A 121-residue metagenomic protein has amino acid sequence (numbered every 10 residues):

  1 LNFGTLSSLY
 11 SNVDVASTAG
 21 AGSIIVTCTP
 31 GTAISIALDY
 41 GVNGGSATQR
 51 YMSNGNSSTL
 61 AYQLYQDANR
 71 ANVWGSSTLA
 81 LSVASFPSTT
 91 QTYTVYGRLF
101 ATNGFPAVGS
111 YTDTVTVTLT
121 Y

Functional and structural regions predicted by a protein language model:
L1-N54, A80-Y121: N-terminal small/polar-rich segments of proteins
D39-G41, Q63-D67: Predominantly extracellular/luminal cell-surface or secreted proteins
S53, Y62-L64, W74: Glycine-rich, pocket-lining loop/helix-strand segments that form or immediately flank
S57-T59: Amphipathic alpha-helical hairpins/coiled-coils and adjacent low-complexity
A61-Q63, T112-D113: Residue-level signal for functionally critical sites in structured catalytic/ligand-binding pockets
N69-T78: Short beta-strand and strand-turn-strand segments in soluble, beta-rich domains
